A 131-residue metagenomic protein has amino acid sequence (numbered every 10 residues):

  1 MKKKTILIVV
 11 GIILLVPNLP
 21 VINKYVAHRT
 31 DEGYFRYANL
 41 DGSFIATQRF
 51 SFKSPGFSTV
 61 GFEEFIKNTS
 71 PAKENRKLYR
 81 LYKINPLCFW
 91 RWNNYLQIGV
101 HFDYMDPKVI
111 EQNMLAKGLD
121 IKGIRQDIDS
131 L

Functional and structural regions predicted by a protein language model:
K3-R80: N-terminal export/targeting and maturation segments
A46-L131: Extracytosolic and intramembrane catalytic regions of membrane-associated proteins in envelope/secretory systems
